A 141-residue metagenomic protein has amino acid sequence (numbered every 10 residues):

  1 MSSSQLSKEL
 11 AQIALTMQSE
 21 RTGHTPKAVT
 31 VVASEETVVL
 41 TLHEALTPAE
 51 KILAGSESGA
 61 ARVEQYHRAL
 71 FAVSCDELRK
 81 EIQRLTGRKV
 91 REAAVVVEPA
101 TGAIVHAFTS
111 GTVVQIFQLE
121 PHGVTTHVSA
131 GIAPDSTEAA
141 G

Functional and structural regions predicted by a protein language model:
M1-G141: Interaction-mediating elements
